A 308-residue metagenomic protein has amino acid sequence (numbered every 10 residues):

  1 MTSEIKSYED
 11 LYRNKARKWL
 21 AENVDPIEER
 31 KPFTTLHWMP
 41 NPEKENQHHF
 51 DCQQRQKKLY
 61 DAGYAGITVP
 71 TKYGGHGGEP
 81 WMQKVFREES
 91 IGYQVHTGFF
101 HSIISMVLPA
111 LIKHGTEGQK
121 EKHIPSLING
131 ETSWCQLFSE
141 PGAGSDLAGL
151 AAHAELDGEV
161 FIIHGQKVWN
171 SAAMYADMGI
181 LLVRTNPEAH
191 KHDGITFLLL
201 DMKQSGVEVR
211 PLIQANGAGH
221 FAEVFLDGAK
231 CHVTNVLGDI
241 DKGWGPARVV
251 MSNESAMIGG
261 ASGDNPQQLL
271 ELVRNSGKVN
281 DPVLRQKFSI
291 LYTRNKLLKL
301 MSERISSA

Functional and structural regions predicted by a protein language model:
M1-H101, K122-S126, L284-S289, K296: Amphipathic, small/basic residue-rich leader segments at the start of a protein or domain
S3-I5, L11, V207-A308: Glycine-rich beta->alpha junctions and the first turn(s) of the following alpha-helix
G63, F86-I91, L182-V183, L199-S205 (+1 more regions): Short Ser/Thr-interspersed hydrophobic loop/turn segments at strand-loop and sheet-helix junctions that line or gate
F99-G118, G144: N-terminal glycine-rich flavin-associated loop
G130-F138, L182: A short, Trp-centered hydrophobic/proline-enriched beta-strand micro-motif
G142-S145, W169-A172, P187-A189, I213-H220: Short Gly/Pro-enriched turn/cap motifs at secondary-structure boundaries
A152-E155: A structural signal for short hydrophobic beta-strand segments in well-ordered beta-sheet cores
E159-V160, H164-R210: A short core secondary-structure module
